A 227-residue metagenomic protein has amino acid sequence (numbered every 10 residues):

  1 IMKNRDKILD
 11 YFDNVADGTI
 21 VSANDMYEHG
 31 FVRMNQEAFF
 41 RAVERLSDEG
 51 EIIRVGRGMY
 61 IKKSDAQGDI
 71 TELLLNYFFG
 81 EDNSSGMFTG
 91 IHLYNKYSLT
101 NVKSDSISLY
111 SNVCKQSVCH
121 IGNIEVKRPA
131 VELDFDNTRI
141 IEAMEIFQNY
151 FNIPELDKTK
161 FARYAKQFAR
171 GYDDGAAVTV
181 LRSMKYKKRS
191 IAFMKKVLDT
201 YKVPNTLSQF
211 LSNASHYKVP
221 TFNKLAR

Functional and structural regions predicted by a protein language model:
I1-D13, Y217-R227: Short, Lys/Arg-enriched, disordered terminal segments
K3-E81: Short beta-edge/loop segments at beta->alpha junctions of small alpha/beta modules that act as binding/recognition
V32-R33, L99-T100, K187, P204: Short coil/loop linkers at secondary-structure junctions
A38-R41, F88, T138: Short, well-structured alpha-helical interface segments that form or flank functional binding sites
V55-M59, D82-C119: Short gly/ser-rich loop at a beta-strand->alpha-helix junction or flexible surface loop bordering the NTP-binding
F79-N83, P129-L133: Short, surface-exposed loop/turn motifs that are enriched in glycine and acidic residues and include a nearby proline
H120-P129: A short, charged helix-loop
V131-R227: Hydrophobic alpha-helical interaction segments
